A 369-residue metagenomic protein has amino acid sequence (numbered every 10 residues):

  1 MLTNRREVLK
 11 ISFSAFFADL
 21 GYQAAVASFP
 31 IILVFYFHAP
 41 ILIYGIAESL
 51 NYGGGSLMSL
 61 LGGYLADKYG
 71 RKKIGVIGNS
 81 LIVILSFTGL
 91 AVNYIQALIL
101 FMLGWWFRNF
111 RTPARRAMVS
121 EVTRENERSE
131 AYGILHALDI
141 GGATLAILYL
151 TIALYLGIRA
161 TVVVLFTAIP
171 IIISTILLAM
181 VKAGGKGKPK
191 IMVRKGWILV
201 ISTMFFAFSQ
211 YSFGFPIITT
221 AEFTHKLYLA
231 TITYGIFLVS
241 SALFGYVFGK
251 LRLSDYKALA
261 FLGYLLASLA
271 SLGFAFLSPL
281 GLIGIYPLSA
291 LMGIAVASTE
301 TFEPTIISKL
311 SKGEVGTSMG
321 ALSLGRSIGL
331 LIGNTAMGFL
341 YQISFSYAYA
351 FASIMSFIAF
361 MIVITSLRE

Functional and structural regions predicted by a protein language model:
L2-G53, W197-T233: Helix-loop boundary and gating motifs at the non-cytosolic
L57-N93: Conserved MFS/SLC helix-loop-helix module at the cytosolic interface between two early adjacent transmembrane helices
M58-G70, L154, F244-K257, Y341: Helix-to-loop junctions at the C-terminal end of transmembrane segments in multipass secondary transporters
K73-F87, A168, A258-G273: Structural signature of the two symmetry-related core transmembrane helices
F110-T123, S298-S311: Intracellular juxtamembrane helix-capping segments at the cytosolic ends of symmetry-related transmembrane helices
Y132-L148, S323-G333: Glycine-rich segments within core transmembrane alpha-helices of 12-TM secondary carriers
T161-A179, A348-T365: Symmetry-related core transmembrane helices of the 12-TM Major Facilitator Superfamily/SLC fold
K257-E303: C-terminal transmembrane helical hairpin of 12-TM major facilitator-type secondary transporters
